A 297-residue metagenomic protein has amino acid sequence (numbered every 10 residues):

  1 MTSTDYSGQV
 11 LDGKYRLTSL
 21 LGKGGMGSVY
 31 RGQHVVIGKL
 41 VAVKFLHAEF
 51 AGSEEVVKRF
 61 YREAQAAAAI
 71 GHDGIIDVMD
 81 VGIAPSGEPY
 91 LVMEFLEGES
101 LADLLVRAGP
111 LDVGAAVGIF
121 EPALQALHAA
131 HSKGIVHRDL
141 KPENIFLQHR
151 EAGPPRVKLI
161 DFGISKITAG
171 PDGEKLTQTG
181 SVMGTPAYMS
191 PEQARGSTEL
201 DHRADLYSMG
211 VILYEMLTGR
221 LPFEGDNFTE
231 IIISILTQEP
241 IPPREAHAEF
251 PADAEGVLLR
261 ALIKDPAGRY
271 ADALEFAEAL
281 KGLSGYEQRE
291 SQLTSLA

Functional and structural regions predicted by a protein language model:
S28: Conserved N-lobe ATP-binding subsite of Hanks-type protein kinase domains, especially the beta3 VAIK lysine
H47-A69: AlphaC helix of the eukaryotic protein kinase fold
A51-E55, Q148-P191, R195-E199: Activation segment of protein kinases
A69, I119-F120: Hydrophobic/aromatic scaffold residues of ePK-like serine/threonine protein kinase catalytic domains
D80-G82: A short, aromatic-enriched beta-strand patch in the conserved N-lobe beta-sheet of the protein kinase catalytic domain
S86-S100, L104: Conserved short submotifs of the Hanks-type protein kinase catalytic core that shape the nucleotide-binding pocket
E121, H128, T185-S295: C-terminal lobe helix-coil module of Hanks-type protein kinase domains
L124-I135: Protein kinase catalytic-loop region centered on the HRD/HxD motif
